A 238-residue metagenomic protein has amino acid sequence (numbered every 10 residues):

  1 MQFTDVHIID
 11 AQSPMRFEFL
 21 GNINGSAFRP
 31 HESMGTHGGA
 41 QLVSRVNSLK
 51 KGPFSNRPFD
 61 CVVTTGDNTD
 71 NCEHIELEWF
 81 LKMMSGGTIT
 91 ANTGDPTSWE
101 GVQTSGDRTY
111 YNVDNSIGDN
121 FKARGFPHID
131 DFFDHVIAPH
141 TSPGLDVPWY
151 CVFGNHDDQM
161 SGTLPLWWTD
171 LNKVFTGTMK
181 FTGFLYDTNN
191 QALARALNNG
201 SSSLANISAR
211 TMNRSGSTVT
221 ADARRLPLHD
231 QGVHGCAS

Functional and structural regions predicted by a protein language model:
M1-M84, A91-S116: N-terminal active-site segment of His-dependent metallophosphoesterases
W79-S238: Extended active-site neighborhood of metal-dependent phosphoesterases/phosphodiesterases
